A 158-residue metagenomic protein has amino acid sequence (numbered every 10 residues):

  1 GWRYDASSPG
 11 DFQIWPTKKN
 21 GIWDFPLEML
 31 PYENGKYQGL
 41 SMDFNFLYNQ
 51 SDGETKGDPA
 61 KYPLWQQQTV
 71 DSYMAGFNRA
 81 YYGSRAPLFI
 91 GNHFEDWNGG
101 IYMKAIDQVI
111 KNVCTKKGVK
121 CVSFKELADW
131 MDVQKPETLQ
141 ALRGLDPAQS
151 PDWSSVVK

Functional and structural regions predicted by a protein language model:
G1-Y81, K135-D146: Active-site-adjacent pocket scaffolds in enzyme catalytic domains
Y4-W15, D71-K158: C-terminal domain-boundary segment and adjacent tail
